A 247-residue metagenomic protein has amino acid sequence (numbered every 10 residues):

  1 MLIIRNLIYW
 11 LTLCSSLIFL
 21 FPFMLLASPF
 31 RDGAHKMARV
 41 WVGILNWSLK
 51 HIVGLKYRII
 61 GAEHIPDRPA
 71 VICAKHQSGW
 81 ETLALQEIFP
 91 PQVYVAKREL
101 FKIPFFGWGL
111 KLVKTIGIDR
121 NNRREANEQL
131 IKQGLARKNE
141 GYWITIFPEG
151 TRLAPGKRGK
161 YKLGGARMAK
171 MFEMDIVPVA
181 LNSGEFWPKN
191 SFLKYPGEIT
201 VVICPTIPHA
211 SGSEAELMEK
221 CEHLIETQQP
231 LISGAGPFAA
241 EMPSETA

Functional and structural regions predicted by a protein language model:
L2-L20: Alpha-helical bilayer-embedded segments of polytopic membrane proteins, i.e., transmembrane/intramembrane helices
L17-A38, G43, K50-V53, I60 (+1 more regions): Catalytic core of membrane glycerolipid acyltransferases/transacylases, capturing the structured, soluble-facing
L49-K50, L110, R137, A169: A generic structural signal for well-ordered alpha-helical segments
Y57-I59, V201: Generic structural signal for residues in well-ordered beta-strands
A62-P66, L193-K194: A short beta-turn/loop motif at secondary-structure boundaries
N127-A247: Non-catalytic C-terminal accessory region of glycerolipid acyltransferases and related lyso-lipid remodeling enzymes
